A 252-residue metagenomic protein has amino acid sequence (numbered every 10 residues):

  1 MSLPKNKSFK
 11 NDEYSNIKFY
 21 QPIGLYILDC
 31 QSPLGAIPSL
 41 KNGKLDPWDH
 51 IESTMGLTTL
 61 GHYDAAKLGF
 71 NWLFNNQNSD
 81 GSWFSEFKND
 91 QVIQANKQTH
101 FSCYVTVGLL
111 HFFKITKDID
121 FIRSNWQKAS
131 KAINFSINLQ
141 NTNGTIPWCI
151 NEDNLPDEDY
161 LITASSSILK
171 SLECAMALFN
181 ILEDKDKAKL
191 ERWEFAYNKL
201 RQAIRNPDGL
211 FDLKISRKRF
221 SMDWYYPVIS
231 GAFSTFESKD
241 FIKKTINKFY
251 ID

Functional and structural regions predicted by a protein language model:
M1-N6, D46, E52, F112 (+2 more regions): Long, acidic, intrinsically disordered low-complexity segments
M1-W48, T59-L73, Q77-W83, S136 (+2 more regions): Low-complexity, Ser/Thr/Pro/Gly-enriched N-terminal "stalk/linker" regions
Y14, G43-D46, S124-Q127, K131-I133 (+4 more regions): Extended ligand-binding clefts on enzyme/binding-domain cores
L25-L28, I51, M55, V228-I229: Amphipathic alpha-helical repeat scaffolds
D46-N141, S165, L169: Aromatic-rich carbohydrate-recognition surfaces in CAZymes
T54, L110, E173-M176, V228: Amphipathic alpha-helical segments within well-ordered protein domains
W83-A95, P147-Y160: Acidic/His metal-coordination segments adjacent to aromatic residues that form catalytic metal sites in metalloenzymes
F113-K117, M176, N180-E183: Short coil/turn linking the two alpha-helices of tandem helical-hairpin repeats
